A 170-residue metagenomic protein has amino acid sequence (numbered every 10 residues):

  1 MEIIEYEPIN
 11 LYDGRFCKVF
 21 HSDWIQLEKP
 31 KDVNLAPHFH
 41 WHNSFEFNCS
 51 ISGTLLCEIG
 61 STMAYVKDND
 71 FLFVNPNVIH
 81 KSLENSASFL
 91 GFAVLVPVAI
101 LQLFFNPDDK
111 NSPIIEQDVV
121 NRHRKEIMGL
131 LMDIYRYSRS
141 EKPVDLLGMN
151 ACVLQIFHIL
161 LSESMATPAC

Functional and structural regions predicted by a protein language model:
M1-Y65: Generic protein-terminus/edge-of-domain signal
S44, D68, S88-L90: A structure-centric signal for secondary-structure junctions around beta-strands
E46, G91-A93, C170: Broad gene-expression machinery/nucleic-acid interaction feature
S61-N75: Short acidic-glycine-tyrosine-enriched beta hairpin
P76-L101: Ligand-binding loop in jelly-roll beta-barrel domains
L103-F105: Residues that scaffold the ATP/ADP-binding catalytic core of kinase and kinase-like folds
D108-T167: Amphipathic alpha-helical segments enriched in hydrophobic/aromatic residues interleaved with Lys/Arg
